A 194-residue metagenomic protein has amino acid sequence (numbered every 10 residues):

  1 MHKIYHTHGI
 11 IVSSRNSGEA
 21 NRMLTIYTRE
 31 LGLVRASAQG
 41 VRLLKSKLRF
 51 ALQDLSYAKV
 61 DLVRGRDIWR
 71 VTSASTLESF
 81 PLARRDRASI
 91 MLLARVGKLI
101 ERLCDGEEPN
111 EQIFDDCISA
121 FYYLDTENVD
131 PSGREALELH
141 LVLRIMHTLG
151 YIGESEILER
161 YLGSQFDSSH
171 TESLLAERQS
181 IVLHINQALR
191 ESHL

Functional and structural regions predicted by a protein language model:
M1-R22, Y27-G32, A36-L194: Non-catalytic alpha-helical scaffolds and adjoining flexible linkers that form interface surfaces for assembly
